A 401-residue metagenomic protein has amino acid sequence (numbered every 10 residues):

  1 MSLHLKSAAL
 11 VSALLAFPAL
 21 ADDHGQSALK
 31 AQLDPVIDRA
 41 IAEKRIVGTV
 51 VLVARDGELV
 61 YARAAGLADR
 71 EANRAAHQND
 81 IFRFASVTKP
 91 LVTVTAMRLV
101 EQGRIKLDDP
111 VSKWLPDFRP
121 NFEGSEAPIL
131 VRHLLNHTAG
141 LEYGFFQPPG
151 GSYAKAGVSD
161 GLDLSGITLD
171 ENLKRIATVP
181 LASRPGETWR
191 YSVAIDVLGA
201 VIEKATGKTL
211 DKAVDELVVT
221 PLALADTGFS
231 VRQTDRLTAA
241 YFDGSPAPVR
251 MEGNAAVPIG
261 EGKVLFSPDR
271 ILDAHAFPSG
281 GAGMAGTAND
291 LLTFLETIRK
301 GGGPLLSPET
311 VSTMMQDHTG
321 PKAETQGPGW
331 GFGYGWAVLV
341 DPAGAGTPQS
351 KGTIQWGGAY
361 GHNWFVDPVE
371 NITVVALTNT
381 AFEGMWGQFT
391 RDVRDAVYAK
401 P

Functional and structural regions predicted by a protein language model:
M1-A9: Bacterial N-terminal signal peptides that target proteins for export
L10-L14: Hydrophobic helical h-region of N-terminal Sec-dependent signal peptides in bacterial secretory/periplasmic proteins
A16-P18: N-terminal signal peptide c-region/cleavage motif recognized by signal peptidases
H24-F84, K113, N121, D395-A399: Short, conserved catalytic-motif segment at the N-terminal edge
A31-D38, V51, G57, F82-V111 (+3 more regions): Active-site SXXK
L107-E123, T220-L222: Short, glycine/proline-biased beta-turn/loop segments that scaffold the active-site neighborhood
F122-K351: Short, surface-exposed loop or secondary-structure junction motifs that flank catalytic or metal-binding residues
W364-F365, N371-T380: Short, well-ordered beta-strand elements
